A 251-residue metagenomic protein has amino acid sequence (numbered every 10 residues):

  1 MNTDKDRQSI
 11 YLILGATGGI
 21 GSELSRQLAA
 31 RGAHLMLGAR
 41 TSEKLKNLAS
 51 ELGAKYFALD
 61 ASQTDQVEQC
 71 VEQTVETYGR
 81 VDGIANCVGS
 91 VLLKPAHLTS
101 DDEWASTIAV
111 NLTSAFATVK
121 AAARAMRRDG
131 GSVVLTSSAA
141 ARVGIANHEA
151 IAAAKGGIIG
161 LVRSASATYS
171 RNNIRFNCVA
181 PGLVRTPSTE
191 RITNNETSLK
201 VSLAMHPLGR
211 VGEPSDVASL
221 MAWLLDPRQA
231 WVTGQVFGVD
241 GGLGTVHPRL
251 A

Functional and structural regions predicted by a protein language model:
T17-G18: Conserved glycine-rich cofactor-binding loop
P95-A96, S100-I108, S202: Substrate-binding pocket helix/loop in short-chain dehydrogenase/reductase
V119, A154, V162: Active-site helix of classical SDR
R124, A167-R171, A230: Alpha-helical segment proximal to the catalytic Tyr-Lys
S138: Residue(s) in the substrate-gating loop at a strand-loop-helix junction that position the organic substrate next
V143, T233-A251: Short C-terminal tail/terminal secondary-structure segment of NAD(P)H-dependent dehydrogenase/reductase domains
C178, T197-V232, V239-G241: C-terminal helical subdomain
